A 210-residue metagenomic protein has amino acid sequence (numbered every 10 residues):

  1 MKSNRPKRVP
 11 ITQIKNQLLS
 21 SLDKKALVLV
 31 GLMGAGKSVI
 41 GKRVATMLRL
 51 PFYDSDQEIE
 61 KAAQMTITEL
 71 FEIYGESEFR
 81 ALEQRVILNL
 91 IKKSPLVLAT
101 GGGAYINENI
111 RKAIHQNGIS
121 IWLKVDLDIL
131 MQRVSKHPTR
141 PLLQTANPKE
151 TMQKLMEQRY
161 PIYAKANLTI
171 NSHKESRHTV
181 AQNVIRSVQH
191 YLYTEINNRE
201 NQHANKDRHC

Functional and structural regions predicted by a protein language model:
K2-L22, R43, E157-C210: NTP-dependent small-molecule kinase module
L29: Hydrophobic anchor at the beta1->P-loop junction of P-loop NTPases
L32: P-loop (Walker A) phosphate-binding loop of NTP-binding proteins
S38: Walker A/P-loop
D54-A104, E108-H115, R140, I162: ATP-dependent small-molecule kinase phosphotransfer cores that center on conserved nucleotide phosphate-binding segments
G102-A104, D126-D128, E175-S176: Short glycine-rich anion-binding loops that position phosphate/pyrophosphate groups of nucleotides and phosphorylated
Q116-Y160: A glycine- and Lys/Arg-enriched "phosphate-lid" helix/loop adjacent to the NTP-binding pocket of small-molecule kinases
